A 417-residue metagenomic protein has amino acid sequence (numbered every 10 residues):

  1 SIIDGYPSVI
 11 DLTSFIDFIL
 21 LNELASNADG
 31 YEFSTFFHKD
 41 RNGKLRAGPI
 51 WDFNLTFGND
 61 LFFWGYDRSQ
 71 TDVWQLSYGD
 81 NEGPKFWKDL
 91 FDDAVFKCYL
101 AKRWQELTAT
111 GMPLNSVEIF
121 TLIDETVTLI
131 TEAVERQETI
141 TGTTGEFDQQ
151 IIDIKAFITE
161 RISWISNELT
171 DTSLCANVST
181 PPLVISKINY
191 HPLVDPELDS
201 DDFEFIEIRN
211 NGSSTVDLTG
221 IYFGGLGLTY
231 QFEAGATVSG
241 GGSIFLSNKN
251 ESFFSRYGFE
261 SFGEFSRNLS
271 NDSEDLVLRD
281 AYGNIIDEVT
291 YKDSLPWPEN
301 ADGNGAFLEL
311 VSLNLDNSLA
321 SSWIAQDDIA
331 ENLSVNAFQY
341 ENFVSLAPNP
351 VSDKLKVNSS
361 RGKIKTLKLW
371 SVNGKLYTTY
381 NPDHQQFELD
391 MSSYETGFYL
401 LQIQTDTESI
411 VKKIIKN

Functional and structural regions predicted by a protein language model:
S1-P181, D287-T290: Middle-to-C-terminal accessory/interaction subdomains
F33, E204, E274, I364-T366: Short loop/turn microsegments at loop-to-beta-strand junctions
S34, T229-Q231, G235, S243 (+4 more regions): Well-ordered beta-strand positions in beta-sheet-rich domains
L45, T229, N284-E288, I364 (+1 more regions): Short, mixed charged/polar active-site loops that provide acid/base catalysis or chelate metal/phosphate cofactors
L55, S213, S352: Short, glycine/acidic-enriched loop or turn micro-motifs at the edges of active sites
T170-P182, W323-A347, D353, S360-G362 (+1 more regions): Residue-level detector of functionally pivotal "anchor" positions at catalytic/ligand-binding pockets or at interdomain
L174-L319, D328-N332: Activation on beta-sandwich/Ig-like modules and their edge loops
Q339-N417: C-terminal outer-membrane/trafficking sorting elements
